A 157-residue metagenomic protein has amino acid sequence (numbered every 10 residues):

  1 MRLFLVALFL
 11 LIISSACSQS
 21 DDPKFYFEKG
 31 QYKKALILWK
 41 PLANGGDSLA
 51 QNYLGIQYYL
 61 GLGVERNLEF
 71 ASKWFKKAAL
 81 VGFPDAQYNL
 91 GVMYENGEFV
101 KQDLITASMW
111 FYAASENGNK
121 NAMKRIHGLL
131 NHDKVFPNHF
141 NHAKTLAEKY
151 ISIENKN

Functional and structural regions predicted by a protein language model:
L3-I13: Sec-dependent N-terminal signal peptides
A16-L38: N-terminal leader/linker segments that initiate helical-solenoid repeat arrays
S20-Y26, L42, Y53-L60, N89-N96 (+1 more regions): Hydrophobic face of amphipathic alpha-helices that form TPR/SEL1-like repeat modules and related alpha-solenoid
Q31, W39, N44-D47, L60-L62 (+5 more regions): Short helix-capping/linker turns of helical repeat alpha-solenoids
M123-N157: Terminal, low-structured helical/coil segments at or just beyond the last alpha-helical repeat
